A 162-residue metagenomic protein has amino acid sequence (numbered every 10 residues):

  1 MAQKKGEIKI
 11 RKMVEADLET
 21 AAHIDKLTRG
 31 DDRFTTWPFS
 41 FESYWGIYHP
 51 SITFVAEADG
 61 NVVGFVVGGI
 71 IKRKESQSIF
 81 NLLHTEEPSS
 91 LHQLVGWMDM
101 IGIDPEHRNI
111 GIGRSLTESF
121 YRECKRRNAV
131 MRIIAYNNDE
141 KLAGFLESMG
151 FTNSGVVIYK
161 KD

Functional and structural regions predicted by a protein language model:
G6-H23: A short beta-loop-alpha structural element at the N-terminal edge of CoA-dependent acyl/N-acetyltransferase catalytic
G6-I8, G60-F65, G96: Glycine-rich phosphate/pyrophosphate-binding loop shared by adenosine-nucleotide-utilizing enzymes
D32-A58, V67-I70: Active-site rim helix/loop that mediates acceptor-substrate recognition in acyltransferases
V67-M100: Conserved acyl-donor/pantetheine-binding loop and adjacent beta-alpha core of acyl/acetyltransferases and related
V95-G96, C124-Y136: Conserved GNAT acetyl-CoA-binding A-motif
I103, N109-R122: Conserved acetyl-CoA-binding loop-helix of GNAT-fold acetyltransferases
P105-R108, I133-A143, K160: Conserved beta-strand-loop-alpha-helix junction that forms the acyl-donor binding cleft
R114, R126, N137-G155: Conserved active-site alpha-helix within GNAT-family acetyltransferase domains
